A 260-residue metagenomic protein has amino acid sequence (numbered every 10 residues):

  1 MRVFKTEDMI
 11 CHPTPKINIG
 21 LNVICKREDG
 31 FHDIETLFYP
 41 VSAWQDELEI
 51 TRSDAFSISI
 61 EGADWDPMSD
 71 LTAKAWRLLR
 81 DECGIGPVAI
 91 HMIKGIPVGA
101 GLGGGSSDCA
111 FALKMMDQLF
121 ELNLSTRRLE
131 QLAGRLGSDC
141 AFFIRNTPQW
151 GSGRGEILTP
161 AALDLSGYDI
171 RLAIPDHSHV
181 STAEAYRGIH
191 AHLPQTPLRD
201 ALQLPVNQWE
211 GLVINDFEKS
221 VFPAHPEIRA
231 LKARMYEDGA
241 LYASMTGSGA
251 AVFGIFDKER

Functional and structural regions predicted by a protein language model:
M1-A100, Q118, L122-R127, L163-S166 (+1 more regions): ATP-binding N-lobe of GHMP and related small-molecule kinases
R2-V3, P40-V41, G134-R135, A141-I144 (+2 more regions): Solvent-exposed alpha-helices and their adjacent loops that cap or buttress functional pockets in soluble metabolic
I19, L48, T72, G105 (+4 more regions): Residue-level signal for inorganic ion chemistry
L21, D46-I50, D139-F143, Q149-W150 (+2 more regions): Short beta-strand scaffold segments in enzyme catalytic cores
I58, R145, W150-Y242, I255-E259: Conserved, helical-rich catalytic subdomain that frames metal- and/or nucleotide-binding sites in enzyme alpha/beta
K74-E82, R128, L132-R135, A230-D238: Generic non-transmembrane alpha-helical segments
H91-F120, S138, L241-F253: Glycine/serine-rich anion-binding loops at beta->alpha junctions that coordinate negatively charged ligand groups
C109, L113-W150: Contiguous, small/hydrophobic- and glycine-enriched helical/loop subdomains that border and often "cap" functional
